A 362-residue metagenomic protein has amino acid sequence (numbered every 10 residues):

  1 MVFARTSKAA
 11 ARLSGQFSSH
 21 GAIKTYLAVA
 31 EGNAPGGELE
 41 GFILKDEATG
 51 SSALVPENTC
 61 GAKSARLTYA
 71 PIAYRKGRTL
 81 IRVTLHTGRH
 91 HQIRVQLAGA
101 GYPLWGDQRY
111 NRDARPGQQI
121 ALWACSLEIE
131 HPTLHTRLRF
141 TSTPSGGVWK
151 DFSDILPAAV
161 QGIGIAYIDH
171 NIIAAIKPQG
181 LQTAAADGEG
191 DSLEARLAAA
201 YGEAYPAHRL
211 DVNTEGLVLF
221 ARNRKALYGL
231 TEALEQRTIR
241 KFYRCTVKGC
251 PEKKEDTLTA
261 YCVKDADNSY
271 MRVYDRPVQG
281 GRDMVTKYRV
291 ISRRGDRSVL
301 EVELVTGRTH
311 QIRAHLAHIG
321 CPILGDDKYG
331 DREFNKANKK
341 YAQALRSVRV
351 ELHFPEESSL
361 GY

Functional and structural regions predicted by a protein language model:
M1-Y362: RNA pseudouridine synthases
